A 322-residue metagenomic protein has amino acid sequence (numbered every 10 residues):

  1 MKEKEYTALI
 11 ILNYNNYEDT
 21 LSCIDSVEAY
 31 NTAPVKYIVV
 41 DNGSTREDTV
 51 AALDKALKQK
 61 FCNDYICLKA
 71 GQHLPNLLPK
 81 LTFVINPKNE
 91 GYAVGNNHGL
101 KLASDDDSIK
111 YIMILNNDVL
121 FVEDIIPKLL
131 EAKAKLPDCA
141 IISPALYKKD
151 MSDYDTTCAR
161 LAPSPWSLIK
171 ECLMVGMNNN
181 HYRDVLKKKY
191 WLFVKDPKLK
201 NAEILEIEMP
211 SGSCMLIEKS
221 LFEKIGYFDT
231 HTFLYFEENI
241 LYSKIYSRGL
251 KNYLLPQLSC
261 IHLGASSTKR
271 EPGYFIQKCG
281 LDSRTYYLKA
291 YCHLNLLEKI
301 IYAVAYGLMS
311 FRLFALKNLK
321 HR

Functional and structural regions predicted by a protein language model:
T7-D19, C23, Y30, V40-G43: A conserved hydrophobic helix/loop-capping motif in glycosyltransferases and polysaccharide synthases
I10, Y147, N239-H321: Active-site-adjacent helix/loop segment of glycosyltransferases that harbors family-specific signature motifs
D25-V35, A56: Short, acidic, metal-binding catalytic loop of nucleotide-sugar glycosyltransferases
I85-D106: Glycine-rich, basic loop-to-helix element that forms the pyrophosphate-binding segment of sugar-nucleotide handling
S108-L120: Short beta-strand-to-loop acidic/aromatic patch adjacent to the donor-nucleotide binding site
L120-C158: Conserved donor NDP-sugar-binding/catalytic core segment of glycosyltransferases
A162-I207: Short, flexible, basic/aromatic active-site loop/helix in glycosyltransferases
L199-S259: A short, conserved alpha-helix in the catalytic core of glycosyltransferases
